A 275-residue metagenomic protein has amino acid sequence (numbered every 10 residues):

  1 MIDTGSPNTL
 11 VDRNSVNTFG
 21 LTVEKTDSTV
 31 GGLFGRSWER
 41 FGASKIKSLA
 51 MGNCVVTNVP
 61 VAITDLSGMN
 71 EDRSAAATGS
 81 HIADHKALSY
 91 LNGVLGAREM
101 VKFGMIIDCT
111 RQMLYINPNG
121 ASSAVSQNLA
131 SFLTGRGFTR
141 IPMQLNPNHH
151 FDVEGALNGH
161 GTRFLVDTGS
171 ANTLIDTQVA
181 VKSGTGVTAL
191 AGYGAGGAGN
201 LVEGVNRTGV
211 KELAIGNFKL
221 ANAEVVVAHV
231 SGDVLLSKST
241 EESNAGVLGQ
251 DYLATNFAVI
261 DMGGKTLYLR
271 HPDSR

Functional and structural regions predicted by a protein language model:
M1-R275: Pepsin/retropepsin-fold aspartyl endopeptidases
